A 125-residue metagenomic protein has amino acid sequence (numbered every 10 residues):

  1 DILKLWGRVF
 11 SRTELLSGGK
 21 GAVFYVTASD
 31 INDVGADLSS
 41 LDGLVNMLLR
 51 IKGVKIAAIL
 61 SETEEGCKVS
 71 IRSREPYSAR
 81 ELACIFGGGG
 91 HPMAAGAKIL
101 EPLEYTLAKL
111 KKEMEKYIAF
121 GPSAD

Functional and structural regions predicted by a protein language model:
D1-I85, G90-D125: Hydrophobic helix-and-loop "lid/oligomerization" segment in the mid-to-C-terminal part of catalytic domains
